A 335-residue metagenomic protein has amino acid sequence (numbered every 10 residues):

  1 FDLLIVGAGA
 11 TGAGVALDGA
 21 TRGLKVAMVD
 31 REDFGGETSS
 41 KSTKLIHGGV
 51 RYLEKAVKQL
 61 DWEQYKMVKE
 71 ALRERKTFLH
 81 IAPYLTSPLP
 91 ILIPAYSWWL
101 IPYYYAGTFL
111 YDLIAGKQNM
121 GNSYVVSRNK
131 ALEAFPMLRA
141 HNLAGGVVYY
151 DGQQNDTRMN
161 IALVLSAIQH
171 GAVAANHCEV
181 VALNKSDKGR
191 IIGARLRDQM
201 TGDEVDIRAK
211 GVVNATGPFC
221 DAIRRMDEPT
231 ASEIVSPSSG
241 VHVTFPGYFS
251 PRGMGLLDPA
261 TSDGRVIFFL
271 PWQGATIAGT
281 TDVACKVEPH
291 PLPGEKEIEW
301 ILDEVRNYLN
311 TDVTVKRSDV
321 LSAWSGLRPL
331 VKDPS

Functional and structural regions predicted by a protein language model:
F1, M200-G211: Core beta-strand elements of the Rossmann-like FAD/NAD(P) dinucleotide-binding domain in flavoenzyme oxidoreductases
D2-M28: N-terminal Rossmann-like FAD-binding beta1-loop-alpha1 element of flavoenzymes
D18, V29, V50, Y84-S87 (+3 more regions): Active-site substrate-recognition segment that forms the wall of the catalytic cavity or substrate channel
A20-S42: Glycine-rich FAD pyrophosphate-binding loop
K44-A134, I267: Dinucleotide-binding Rossmann-like beta1-alpha1 core, especially the glycine-rich loop that anchors the ADP
I93-H170, A175, K185-R190, Q273: Flavin (FAD/FMN) cofactor-binding and adjacent substrate-gating region of FAD-dependent oxidoreductase domains
H177-V181, Q199-M200: Conserved SAM/SAH-binding loop
R190-A194, G253: Short, hydrophobic/aromatic-rich segments at coil-to-beta transitions
